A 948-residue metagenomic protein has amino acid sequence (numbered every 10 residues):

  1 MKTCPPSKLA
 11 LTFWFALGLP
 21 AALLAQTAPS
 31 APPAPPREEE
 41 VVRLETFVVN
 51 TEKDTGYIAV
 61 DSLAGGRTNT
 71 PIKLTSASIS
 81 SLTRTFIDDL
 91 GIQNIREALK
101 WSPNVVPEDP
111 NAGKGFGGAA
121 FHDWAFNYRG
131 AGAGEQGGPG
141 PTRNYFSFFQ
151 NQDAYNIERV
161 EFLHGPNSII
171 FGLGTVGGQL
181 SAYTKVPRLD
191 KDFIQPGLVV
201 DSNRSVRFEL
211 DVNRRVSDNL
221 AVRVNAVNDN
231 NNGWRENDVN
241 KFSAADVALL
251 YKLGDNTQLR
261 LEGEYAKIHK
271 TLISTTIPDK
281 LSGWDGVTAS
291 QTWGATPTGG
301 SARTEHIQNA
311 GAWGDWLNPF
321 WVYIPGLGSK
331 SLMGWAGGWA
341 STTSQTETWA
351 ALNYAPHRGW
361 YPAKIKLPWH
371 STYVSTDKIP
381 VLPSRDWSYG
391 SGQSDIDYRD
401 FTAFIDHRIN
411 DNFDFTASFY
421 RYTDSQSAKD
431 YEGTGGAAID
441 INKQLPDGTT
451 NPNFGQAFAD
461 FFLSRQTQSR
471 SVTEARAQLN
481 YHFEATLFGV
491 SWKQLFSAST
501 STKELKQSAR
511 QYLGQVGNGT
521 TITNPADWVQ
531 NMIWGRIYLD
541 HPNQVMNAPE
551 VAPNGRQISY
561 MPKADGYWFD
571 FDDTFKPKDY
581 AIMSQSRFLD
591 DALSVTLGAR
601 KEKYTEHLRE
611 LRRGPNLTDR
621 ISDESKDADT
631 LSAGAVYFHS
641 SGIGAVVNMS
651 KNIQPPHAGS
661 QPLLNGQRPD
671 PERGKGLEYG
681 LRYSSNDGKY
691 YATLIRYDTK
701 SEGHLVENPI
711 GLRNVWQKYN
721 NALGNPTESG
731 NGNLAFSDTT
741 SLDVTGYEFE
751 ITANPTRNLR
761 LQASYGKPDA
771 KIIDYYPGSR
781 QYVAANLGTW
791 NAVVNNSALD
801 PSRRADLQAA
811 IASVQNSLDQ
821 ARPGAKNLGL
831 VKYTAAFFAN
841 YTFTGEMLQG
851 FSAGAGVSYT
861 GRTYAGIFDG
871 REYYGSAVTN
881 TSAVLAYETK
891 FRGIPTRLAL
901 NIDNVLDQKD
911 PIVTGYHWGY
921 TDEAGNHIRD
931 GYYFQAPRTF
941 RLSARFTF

Functional and structural regions predicted by a protein language model:
D61-S80, Q93-S147, N151, E158: Extracytoplasmic beta-strand/coil segments of soluble accessory domains associated with Gram-negative outer-membrane
Q152, P187-F193, V216-L220, D255-N256 (+8 more regions): Short loop/turn motifs that connect adjacent beta-strands in outer-membrane beta-barrel proteins
N156-E158, I169-D246, L253-Q258, R399 (+3 more regions): Outer-membrane beta-barrel translocator/receptor signature
A244-L495, S499-T502, Y691-T693: Outer-membrane beta-barrel domain signature, strongest for Gram-negative TonB-dependent receptors and also present
R465-E702, N754: Structural signature of Gram-negative outer-membrane beta-barrels, strongest in the C-terminal barrel of TonB-dependent
D590-V595, N731-I867, R945: Gram-negative outer-membrane beta-barrel transporters
P655-G659, N827-R892, L906-D907, P911-G915 (+1 more regions): C-terminal beta-barrel architecture of Gram-negative outer-membrane proteins
S701, S858-G866, E888-F948: C-terminal beta-signal and adjacent terminal beta-strands/loops of Gram-negative outer-membrane beta-barrel proteins
